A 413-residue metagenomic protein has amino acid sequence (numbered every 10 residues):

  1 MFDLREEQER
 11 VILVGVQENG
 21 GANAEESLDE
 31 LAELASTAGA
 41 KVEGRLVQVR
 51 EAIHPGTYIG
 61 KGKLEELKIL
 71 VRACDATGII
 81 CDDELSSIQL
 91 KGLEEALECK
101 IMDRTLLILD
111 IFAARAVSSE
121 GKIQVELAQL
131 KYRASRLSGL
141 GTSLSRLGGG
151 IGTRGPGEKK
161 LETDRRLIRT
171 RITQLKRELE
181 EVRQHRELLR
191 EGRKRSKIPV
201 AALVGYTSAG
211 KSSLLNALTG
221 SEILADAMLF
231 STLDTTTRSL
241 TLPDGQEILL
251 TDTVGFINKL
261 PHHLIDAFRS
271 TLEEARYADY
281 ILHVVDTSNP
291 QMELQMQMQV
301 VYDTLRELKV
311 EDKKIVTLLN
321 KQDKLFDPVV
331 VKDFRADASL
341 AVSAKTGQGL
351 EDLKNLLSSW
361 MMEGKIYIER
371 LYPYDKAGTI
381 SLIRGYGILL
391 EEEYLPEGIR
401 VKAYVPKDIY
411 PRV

Functional and structural regions predicted by a protein language model:
M1-D110: N-terminal accessory targeting/assembly segments
L4-Q8, S143-I265, R269-Y280: Conserved G1/Walker A P-loop phosphate-binding module
Q17-G21, R50-A52, E84-S87, L106-L109 (+6 more regions): Conserved nucleotide-binding/hydrolysis micro-motifs of P-loop NTPases
E18-N23, I53-T57, R115-S119, K159-K160 (+4 more regions): Flexible beta-alpha connector loops of hexameric P-loop NTPases
S27-S36, K68-A73, L85-C99, G245-Q246 (+1 more regions): Conserved C-terminal guanine-recognition region of P-loop GTPase G domains, centered on the G4
C99-G149, P156, D312-V316, K321-Y374: Canonical P-loop GTPase G-domain recognition
Q124-L127, K131-A134, S138-G141, E162 (+5 more regions): Alpha-helical coiled-coil heptad-repeat register
G364-V413: NTP-binding/hydrolysis catalytic cores, primarily Walker-type P-loop NTPases
